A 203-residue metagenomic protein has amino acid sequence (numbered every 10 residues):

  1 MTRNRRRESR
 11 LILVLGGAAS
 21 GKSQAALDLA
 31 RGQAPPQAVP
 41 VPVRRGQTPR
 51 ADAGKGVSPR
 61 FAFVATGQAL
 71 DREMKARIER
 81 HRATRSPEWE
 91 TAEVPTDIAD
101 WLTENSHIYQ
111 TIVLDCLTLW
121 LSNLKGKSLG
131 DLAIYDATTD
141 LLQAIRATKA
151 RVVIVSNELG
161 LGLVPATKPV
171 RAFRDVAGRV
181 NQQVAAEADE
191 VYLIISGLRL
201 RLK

Functional and structural regions predicted by a protein language model:
M1-S9, T111, D136-D140, A144: SAM-dependent methyltransferases
T2-N4, E8-S20, G32, F61-V64 (+2 more regions): Charged, low-complexity C-terminal accessory regions
R3-R6, R44-R45, R50: Basic polycationic patches enriched in arginine
E8-A38, P42-V43, A53-S106: Conserved P-loop
A26, H81, V113, N157 (+1 more regions): Residue-level signal for inorganic ion chemistry
P59-A62, Q110, R151, E190: Residues at the starts of beta-strands that form the adenosine-phosphate
T84-I134: Helix-adjacent hinge/juxtasegments
T96, L119-K203: Replace "adjacent to P-loop NTPase cores in ATP/GTP-dependent enzymes" with "adjacent to NTP-binding cores
